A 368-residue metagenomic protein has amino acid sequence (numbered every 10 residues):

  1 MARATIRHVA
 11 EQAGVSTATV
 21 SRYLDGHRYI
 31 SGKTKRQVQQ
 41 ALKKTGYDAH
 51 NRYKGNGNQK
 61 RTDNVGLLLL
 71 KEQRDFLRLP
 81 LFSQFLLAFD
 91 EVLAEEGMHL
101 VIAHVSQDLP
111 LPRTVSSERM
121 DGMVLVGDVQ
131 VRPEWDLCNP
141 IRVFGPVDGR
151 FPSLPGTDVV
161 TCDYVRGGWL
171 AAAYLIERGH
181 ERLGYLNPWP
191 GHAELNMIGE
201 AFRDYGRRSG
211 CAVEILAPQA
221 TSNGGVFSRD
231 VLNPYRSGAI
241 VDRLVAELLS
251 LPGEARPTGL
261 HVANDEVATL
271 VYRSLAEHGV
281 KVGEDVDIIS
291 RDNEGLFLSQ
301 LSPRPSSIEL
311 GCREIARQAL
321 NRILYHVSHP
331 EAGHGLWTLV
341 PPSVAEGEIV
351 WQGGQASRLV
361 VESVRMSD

Functional and structural regions predicted by a protein language model:
M1-T17, D368: Extreme N-terminal segment that seeds HTH/winged-HTH DNA-binding domains in transcriptional regulators
A2-A4, L42-R78: N-terminal helix-turn-helix/winged-helix DNA-binding helices and compositionally similar short basic alpha-helical
L93-H104, F202-V241: Short beta-strand elements in bilobed, periplasmic/extracellular small-molecule ligand-binding domains
S117-G127, G184-N187, E254-N264, D287-I289: Periplasmic-binding protein-like
V126-W169, E266, D292-P305: Flexible loop/hinge segments that line or gate small-molecule binding clefts
D158-L186, P190, L195-M197, G238-L248 (+2 more regions): Hydrophobic alpha-helical segments within soluble ligand-binding/sensing domains
W169-V213, H334-V350: An alpha-beta-alpha
D242-D368: Flexible loop/turn connectors
